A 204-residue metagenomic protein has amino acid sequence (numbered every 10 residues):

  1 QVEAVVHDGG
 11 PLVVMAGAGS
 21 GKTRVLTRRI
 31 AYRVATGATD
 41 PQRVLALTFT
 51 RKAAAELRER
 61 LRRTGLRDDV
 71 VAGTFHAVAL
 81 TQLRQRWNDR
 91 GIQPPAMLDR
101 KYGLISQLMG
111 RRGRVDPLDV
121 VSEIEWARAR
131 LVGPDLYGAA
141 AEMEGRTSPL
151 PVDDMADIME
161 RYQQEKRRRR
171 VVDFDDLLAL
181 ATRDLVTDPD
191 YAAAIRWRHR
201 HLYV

Functional and structural regions predicted by a protein language model:
Q1-G91, A193: P-loop NTPase Walker
V2-V6, G10-A18, V25, L45 (+3 more regions): Conserved helicase NTPase motor core
D8, D69, N88-D175, H199: ATP-hydrolysis module of ASCE/P-loop NTPase motor domains, specifically the Walker B Asp-Glu catalytic pair
I30, A53, L83, R128-V132 (+2 more regions): Short alpha-helix boundary/capping elements
R33, Q82-R86, L131, E165 (+2 more regions): A short secondary-structure junction motif
A35-T36, R63, G110-R111, Q164 (+2 more regions): Secondary-structure boundary motif
A38-T39, L66, G113-R114, V171 (+1 more regions): Helix N-cap/coil-helix junction residues
